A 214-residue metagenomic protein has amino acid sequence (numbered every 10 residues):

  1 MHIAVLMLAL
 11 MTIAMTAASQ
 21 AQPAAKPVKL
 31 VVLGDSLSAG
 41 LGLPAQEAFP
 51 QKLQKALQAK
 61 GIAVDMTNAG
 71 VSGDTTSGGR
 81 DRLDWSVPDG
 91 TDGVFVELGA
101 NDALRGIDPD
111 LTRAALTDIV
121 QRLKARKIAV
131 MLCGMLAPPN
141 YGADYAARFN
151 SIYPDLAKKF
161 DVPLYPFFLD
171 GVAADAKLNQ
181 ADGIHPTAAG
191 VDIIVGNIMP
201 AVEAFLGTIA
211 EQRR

Functional and structural regions predicted by a protein language model:
H2, S19-P27, Q212-R214: Compositionally biased, disordered extreme N-termini, encompassing classical targeting presequences
I3, G34-D35, A189: Membrane-interface segments of envelope glycosyltransferases acting on lipid-linked substrates or membrane lipids
A4-A14: Bacterial N-terminal signal peptides
Q20-S72, R82-G90: Serine-esterase "nucleophile elbow" of acetyl-processing enzymes
Q58-I62, G78-R214: Alpha-helical cap/lid subdomain in secreted, periplasmic, or secretory-pathway luminal O-acyl-processing enzymes
G73-S77: N-terminal helical cap/lid subdomain that shapes the substrate entry/recognition surface in HAD-like hydrolases
